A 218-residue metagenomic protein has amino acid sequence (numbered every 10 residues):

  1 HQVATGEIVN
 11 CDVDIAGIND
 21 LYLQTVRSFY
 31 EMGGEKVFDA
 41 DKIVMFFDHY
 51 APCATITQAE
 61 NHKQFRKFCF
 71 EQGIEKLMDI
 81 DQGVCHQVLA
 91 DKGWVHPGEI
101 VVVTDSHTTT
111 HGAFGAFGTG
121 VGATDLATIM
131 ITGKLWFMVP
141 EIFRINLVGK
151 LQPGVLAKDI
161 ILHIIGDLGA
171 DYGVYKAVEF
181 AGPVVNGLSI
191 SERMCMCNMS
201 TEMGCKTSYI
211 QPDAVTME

Functional and structural regions predicted by a protein language model:
H1-E218: Fe-S-dependent hydro-lyases/dehydratases of central metabolism
